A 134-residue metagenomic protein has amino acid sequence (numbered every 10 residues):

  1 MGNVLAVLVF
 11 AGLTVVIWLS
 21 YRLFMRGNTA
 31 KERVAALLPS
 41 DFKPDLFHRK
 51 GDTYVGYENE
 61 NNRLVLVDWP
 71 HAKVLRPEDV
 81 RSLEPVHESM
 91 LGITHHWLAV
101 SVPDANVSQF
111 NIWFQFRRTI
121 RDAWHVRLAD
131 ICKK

Functional and structural regions predicted by a protein language model:
G2-N62: Anionic N-terminal interaction surfaces
H48-K50, D68, I93: Short solvent-exposed loop/turn micro-motifs enriched in small/polar/acidic residues
D52, P70, P103-V107: Glycine-centered tight beta-turn/hairpin loop motif at sheet-sheet or coil-to-beta transitions
Y54-G56, R63-V67, V74-L75, W97-A99 (+1 more regions): Ordered hydrophobic segments in well-structured contexts
E60-S89: Phosphoinositide-binding peripheral membrane targeting modules
E84-K134: Acidic, Ser/Thr- and proline-rich intrinsically disordered linker/docking segments of eukaryotic scaffolds
